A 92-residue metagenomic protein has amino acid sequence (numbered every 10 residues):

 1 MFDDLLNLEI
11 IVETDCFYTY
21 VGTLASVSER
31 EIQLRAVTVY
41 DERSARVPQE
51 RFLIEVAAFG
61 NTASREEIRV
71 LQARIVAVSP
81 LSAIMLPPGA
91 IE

Functional and structural regions predicted by a protein language model:
M1-E92: Conserved RNA-binding domains used in RNP assembly and mRNA/RNA metabolism
